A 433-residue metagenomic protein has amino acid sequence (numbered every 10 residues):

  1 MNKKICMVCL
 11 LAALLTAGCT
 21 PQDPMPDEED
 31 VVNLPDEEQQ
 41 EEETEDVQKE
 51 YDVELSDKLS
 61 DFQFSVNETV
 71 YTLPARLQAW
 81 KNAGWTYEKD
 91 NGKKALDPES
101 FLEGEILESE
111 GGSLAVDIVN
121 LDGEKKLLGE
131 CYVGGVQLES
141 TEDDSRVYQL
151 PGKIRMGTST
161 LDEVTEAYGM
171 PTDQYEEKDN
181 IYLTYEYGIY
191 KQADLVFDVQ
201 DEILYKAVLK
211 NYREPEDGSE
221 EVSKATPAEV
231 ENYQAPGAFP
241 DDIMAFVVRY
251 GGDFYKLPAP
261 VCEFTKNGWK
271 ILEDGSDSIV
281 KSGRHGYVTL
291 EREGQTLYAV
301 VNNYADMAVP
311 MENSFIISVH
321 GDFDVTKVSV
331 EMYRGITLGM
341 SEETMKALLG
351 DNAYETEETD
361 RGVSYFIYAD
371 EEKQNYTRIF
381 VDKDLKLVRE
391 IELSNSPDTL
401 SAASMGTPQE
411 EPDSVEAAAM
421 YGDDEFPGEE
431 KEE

Functional and structural regions predicted by a protein language model:
M1-I5: Positively charged n-region of N-terminal signal peptides that target proteins for export
L15-G18: C-terminal motif of bacterial Sec signal peptides marking the signal peptidase cleavage site
Q22-K89, E216-F254, E416-D423: N-terminal, intrinsically disordered, polar/charged segments of Gram-positive cell-envelope systems that serve as
E41-D57, V119-D143, E220-D241, D306-F323: Compositionally biased P/S/T/G-rich terminal and signal peptide-adjacent segments that lie outside catalytic cores
K58, Q63-V66, E130-Y175: Ordered, small/hydrophobic-rich secondary-structure cores
Q63-T69, Y148-I154, I181-T184, F246-D253 (+3 more regions): Short, recurring structural edge motifs at helix starts
P74, D144-Y168, P258, T326-G350: Secreted/surface-exposed cysteine- and glycine-rich disulfide frameworks
A79-K126, S159-A228, N232-Y233, E263-V309 (+1 more regions): A cross-family detector of function-defining hotspots
